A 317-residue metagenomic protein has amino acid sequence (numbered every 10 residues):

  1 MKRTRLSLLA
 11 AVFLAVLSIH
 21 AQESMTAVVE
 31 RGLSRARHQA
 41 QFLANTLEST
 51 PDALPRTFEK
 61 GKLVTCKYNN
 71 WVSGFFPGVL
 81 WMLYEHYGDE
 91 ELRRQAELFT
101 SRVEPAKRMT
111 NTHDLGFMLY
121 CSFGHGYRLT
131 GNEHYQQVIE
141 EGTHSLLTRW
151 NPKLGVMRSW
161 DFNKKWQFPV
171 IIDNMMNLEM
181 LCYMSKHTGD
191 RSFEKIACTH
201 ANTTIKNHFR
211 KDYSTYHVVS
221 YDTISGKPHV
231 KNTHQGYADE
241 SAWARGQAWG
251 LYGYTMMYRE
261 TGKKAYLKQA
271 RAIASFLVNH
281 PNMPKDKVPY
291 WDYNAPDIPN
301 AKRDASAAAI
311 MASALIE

Functional and structural regions predicted by a protein language model:
M1-A27: Bacterial Sec-dependent N-terminal signal peptides
Q22-E317: Glycan-recognition and catalytic cores of secretory/periplasmic carbohydrate-active enzymes
